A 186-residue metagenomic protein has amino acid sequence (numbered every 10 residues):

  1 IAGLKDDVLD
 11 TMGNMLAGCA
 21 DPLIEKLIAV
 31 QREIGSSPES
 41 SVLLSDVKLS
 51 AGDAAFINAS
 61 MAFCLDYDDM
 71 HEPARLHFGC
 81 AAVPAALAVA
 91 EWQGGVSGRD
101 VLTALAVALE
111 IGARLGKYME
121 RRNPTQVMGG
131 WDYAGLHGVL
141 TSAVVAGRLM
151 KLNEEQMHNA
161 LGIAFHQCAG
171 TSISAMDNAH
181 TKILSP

Functional and structural regions predicted by a protein language model:
I1-P186: N-terminal core-entry segment
